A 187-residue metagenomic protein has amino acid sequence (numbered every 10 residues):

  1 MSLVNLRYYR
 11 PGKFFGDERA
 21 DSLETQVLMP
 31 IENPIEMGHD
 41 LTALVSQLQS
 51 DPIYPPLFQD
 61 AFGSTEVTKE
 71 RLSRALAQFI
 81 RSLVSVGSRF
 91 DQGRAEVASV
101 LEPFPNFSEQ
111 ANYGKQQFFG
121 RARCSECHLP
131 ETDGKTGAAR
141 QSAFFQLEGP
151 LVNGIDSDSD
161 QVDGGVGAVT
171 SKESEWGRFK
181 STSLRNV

Functional and structural regions predicted by a protein language model:
M1-L28, D91-V187: Short glycine/threonine-rich turn/loop motifs
M29-P34, G38-N112, Q116-Q117, L129-K135: Post-cleavage N-terminal segment of exported redox proteins
